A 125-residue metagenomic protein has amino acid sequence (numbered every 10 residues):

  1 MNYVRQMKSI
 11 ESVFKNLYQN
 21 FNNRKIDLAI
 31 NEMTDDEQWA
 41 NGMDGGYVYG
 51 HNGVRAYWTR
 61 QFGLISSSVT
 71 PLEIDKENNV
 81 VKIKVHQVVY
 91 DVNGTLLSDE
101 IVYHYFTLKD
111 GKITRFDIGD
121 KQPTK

Functional and structural regions predicted by a protein language model:
M1-N31, T124-K125: Short, low-complexity N-terminal intrinsically disordered segments enriched in polar/charged residues
N2-V4, R55-K125: A beta-strand edge to alpha-helix "cap/lid" segment located at domain peripheries
Q6-M7, N23, E37, V81-I83: A short alpha-helix capping/helix-coil boundary motif
I10, Q19, E32-M33, N78-V81 (+1 more regions): A general, composition-driven signal for non-globular sequence regions
F21, D36-Q38, L97: Short hydrophobic/aromatic segments of transmembrane alpha-helices and their interfaces
D27-N31, D35-K76: A solvent-exposed, acidic/Ser-Thr-rich amphipathic alpha-helical stretch
